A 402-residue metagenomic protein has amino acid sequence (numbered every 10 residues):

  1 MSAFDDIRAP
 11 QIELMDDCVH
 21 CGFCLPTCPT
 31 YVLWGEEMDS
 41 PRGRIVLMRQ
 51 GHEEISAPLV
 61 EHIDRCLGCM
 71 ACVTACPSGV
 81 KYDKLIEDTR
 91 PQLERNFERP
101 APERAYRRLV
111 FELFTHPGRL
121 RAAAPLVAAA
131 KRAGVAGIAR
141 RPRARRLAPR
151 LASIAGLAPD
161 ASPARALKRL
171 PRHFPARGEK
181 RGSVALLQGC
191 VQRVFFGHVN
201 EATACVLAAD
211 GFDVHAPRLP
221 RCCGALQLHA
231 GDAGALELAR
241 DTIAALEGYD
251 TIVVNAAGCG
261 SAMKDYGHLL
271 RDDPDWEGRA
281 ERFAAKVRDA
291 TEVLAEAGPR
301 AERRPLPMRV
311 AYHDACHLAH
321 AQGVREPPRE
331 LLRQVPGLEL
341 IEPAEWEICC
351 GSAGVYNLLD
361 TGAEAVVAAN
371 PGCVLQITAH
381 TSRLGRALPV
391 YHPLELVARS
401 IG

Functional and structural regions predicted by a protein language model:
M1-I7, T30-P58, G79-R108, R386-L394: Non-heme iron-sulfur electron-transfer modules
A3-M15, E53-I55, V60-I63, A208-D210 (+1 more regions): Short, intrinsically disordered, charge-biased short linear motifs at domain edges
A9, V19, A57, L67 (+3 more regions): Residue-level recognition of alpha-helix initiation/capping sites
I12-Y31, S56, V60-V80, H317: Cysteine-centered iron-sulfur cluster-binding motifs in ferredoxin-type domains/subunits of redox enzymes
D16, G35-D39, Q227-A233: Alpha-helix capping and helix-loop boundary segments enriched in small/acidic/polar residues
G22-P26, E36-S40, V214-A216: N-terminal glycine-rich anion-binding loops that anchor highly charged ligand groups
S40-Q50, V60-L67, P220, A319-A321: A short glycine/small-residue-enriched secondary-structure motif
Y82-G402: Iron-sulfur cluster-binding electron-transfer modules in prokaryotic oxidoreductases
